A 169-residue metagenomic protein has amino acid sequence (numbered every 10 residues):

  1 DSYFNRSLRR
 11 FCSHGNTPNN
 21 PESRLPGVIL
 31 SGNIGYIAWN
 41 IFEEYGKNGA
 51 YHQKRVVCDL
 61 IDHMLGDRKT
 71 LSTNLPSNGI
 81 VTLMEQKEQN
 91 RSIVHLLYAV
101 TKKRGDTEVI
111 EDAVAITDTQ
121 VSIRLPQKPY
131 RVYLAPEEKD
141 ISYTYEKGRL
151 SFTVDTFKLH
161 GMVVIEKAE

Functional and structural regions predicted by a protein language model:
D1-T156, H160-E169: A conserved amphipathic helix/loop scaffold that creates a polar/acidic microenvironment used either to coordinate
